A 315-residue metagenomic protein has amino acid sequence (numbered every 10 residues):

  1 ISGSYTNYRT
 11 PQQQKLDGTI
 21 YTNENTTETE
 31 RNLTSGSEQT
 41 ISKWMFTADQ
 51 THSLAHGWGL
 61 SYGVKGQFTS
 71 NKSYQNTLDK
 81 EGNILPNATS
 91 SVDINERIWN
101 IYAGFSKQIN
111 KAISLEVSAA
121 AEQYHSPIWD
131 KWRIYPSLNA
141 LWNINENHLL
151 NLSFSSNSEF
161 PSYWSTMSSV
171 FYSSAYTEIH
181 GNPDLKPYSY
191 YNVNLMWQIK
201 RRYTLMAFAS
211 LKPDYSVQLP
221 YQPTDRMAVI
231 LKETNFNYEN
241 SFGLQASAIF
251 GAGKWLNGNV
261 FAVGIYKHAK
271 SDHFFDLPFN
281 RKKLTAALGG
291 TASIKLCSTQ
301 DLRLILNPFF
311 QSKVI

Functional and structural regions predicted by a protein language model:
I1-W129, N143, N147, L205-M206 (+3 more regions): Face-selective signature of the C-terminal outer-membrane beta-barrel domain
T6, A120-Y124, S155-E159, K200 (+1 more regions): An acidic- and aromatic-residue-enriched active-site/binding cleft used to recognize and process polar
P11-T22, T27, K72-N83, S126-Y135 (+9 more regions): Outer-membrane beta-barrel translocator domains and adjoining extracellular loop/strand segments of Gram-negative
T29-G36, N83-S91, E122-P127, T177-P183 (+4 more regions): Extracellular loop and loop/strand-boundary signature of outer-membrane beta-barrel proteins
I94, S158-M206, L211-K212, V229-G243 (+1 more regions): Outer-membrane beta-barrel signature, preferentially recognizing the C-terminal barrel domain of Gram-negative
W129, L149-L152, N157-E159, R202: A conserved cytosolic signaling coiled-coil/coupling helix that links sensory/transmembrane modules
S293-K295, T299-R303, N307-I315: A contiguous binding-surface segment within folded domains or other stable secondary-structure elements
